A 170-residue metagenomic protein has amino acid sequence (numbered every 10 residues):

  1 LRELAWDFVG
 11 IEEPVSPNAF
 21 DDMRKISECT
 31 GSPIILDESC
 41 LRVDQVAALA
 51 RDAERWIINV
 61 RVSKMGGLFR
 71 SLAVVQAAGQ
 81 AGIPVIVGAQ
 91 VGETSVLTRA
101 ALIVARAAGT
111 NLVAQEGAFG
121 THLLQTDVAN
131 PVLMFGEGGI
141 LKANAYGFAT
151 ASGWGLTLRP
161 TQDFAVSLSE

Functional and structural regions predicted by a protein language model:
L1-A100, Q125-T126: Catalytic core of soluble alpha/beta enzymes
V91-E170: Flexible C-terminal active-site loop/helix
